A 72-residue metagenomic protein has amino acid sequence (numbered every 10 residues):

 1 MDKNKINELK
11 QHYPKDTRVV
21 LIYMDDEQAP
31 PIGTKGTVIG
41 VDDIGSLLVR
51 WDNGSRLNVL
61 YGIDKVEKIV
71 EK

Functional and structural regions predicted by a protein language model:
M1-K72: Basic/aromatic-rich interaction segments and small domains that mediate binding to polyanionic partners
